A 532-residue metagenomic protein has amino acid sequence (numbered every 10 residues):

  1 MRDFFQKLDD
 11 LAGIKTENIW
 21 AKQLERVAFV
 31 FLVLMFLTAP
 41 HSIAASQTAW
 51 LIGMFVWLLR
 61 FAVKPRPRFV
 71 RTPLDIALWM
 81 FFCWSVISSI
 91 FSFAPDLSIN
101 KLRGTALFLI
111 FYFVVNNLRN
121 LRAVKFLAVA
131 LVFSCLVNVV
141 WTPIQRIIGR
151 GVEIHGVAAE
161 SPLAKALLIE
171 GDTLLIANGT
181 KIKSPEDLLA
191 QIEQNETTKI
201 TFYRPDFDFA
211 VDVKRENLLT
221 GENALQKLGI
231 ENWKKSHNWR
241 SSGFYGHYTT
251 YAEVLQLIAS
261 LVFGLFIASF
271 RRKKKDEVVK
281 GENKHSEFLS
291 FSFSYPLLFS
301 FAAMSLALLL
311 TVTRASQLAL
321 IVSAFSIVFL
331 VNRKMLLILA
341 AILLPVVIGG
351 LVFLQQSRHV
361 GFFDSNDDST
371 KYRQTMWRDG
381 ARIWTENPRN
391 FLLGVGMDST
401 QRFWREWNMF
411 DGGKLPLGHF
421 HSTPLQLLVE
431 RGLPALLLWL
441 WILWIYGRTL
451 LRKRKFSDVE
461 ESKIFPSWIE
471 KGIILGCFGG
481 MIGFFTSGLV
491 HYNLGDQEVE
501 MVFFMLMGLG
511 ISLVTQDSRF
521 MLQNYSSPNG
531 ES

Functional and structural regions predicted by a protein language model:
M1-L97, L109, N116-L118, R122-K125 (+9 more regions): Transmembrane signal-anchor hairpin modules in multi-pass inner-membrane enzymes, especially those that act on
M35-I43, L428-R431, F465-I511: Membrane helix-loop boundary segments at the extracytoplasmic
I43-M54, L97-L102, A315-Q317, M335-A341 (+1 more regions): Short, aromatic-rich membrane-interface segments at the entry and exit of alpha-helical transmembrane domains
M54, V86-I90, L109, K125-W239 (+6 more regions): Alpha-helical transmembrane segments of multi-pass inner-membrane proteins
F133, V140, I144-G149, L310-T311 (+4 more regions): A membrane-periplasm/extracellular boundary helix in multi-pass inner-membrane enzymes that assemble envelope glycans
S242-T249, G412-L450, I482, T486: A conserved mid-to-late transmembrane alpha helix and its immediate loop/hinge that forms the functional core
F266, R431-M481: Hydrophobic transmembrane alpha-helices and their immediate junctions
D367-R378, F391-R431: Long extracytoplasmic/lumenal interhelical loops at the membrane interface of multi-pass membrane proteins
